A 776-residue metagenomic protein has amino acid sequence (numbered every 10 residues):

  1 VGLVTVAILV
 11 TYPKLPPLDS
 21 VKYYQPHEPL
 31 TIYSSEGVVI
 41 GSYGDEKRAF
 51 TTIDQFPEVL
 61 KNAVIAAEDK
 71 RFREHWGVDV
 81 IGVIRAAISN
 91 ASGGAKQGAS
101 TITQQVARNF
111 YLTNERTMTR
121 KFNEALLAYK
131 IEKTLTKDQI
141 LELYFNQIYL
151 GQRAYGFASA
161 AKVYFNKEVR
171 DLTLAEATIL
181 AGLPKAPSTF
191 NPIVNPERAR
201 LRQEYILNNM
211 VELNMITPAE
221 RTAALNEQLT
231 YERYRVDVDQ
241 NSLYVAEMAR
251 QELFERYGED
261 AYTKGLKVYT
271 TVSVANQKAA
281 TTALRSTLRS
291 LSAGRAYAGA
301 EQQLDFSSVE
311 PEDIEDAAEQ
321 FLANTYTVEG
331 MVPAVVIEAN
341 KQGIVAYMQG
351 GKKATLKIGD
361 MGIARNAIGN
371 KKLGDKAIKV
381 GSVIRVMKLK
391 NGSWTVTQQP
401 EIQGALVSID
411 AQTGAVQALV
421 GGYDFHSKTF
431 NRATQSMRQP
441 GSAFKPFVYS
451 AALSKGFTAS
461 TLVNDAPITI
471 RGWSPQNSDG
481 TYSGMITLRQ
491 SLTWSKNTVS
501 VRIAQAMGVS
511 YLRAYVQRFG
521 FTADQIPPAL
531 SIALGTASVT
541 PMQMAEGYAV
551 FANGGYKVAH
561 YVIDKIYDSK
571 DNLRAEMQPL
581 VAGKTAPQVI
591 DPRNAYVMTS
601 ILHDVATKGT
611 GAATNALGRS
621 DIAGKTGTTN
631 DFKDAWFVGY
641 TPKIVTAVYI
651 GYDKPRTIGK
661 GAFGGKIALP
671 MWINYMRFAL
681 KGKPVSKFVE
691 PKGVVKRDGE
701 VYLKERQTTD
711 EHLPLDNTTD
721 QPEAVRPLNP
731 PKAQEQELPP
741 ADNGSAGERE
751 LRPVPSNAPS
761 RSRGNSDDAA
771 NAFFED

Functional and structural regions predicted by a protein language model:
V1-Y33, R71, A91: N-terminal type II signal-anchor transmembrane helix that functions as the membrane-insertion/stop-transfer segment
V4-T5, G93-Q349, Q517-R518, T522-A523 (+2 more regions): Non-catalytic, structured segments within soluble enzyme domains
A49-D54, N366-D375, Q399-G404, S427-F447 (+2 more regions): Short active-site loop at a secondary-structure junction that contains or immediately precedes the catalytic residue(s)
V64, M210, A280, K341 (+6 more regions): Active-site SXXK
R73-G82, Y155-A158, T217-R221, F430 (+3 more regions): Short, well-structured active-site flanking segments
S89-R116, R170, D237-N241, Q412 (+4 more regions): Conserved catalytic neighborhood of penicillin-recognizing serine enzymes
T270, V274-Q277, T281-S286, E312-A317 (+7 more regions): A penicillin-recognizing enzyme superfamily signal
S474-N477, G508-E546, G555, V562: Mid-domain, small-residue-enriched loop/turn segments at the edges of structured enzyme/sensor domains
